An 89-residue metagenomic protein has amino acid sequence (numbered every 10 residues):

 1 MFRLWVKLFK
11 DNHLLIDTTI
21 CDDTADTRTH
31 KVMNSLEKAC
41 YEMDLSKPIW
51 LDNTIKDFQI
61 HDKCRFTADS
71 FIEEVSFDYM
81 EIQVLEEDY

Functional and structural regions predicted by a protein language model:
M1-C21: Short, extreme N-terminal segment that most often corresponds to the first beta-strand
F9-D11, D23, L85-Y89: Generic structural motif
I16-E42: Short, flexible N-terminal segments of the mature chain
S35-Y89: Acidic, low-complexity intrinsically disordered segments
